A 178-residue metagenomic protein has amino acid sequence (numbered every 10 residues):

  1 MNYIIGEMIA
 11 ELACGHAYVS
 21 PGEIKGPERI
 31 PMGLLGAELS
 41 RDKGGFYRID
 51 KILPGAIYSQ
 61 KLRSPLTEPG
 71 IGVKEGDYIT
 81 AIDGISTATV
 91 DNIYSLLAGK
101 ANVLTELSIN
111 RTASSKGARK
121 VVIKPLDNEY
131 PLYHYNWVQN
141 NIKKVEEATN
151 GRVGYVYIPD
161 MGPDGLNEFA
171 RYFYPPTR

Functional and structural regions predicted by a protein language model:
M1-H16: Amphipathic alpha-helical substructures
I5-G6, K43, D164, A170: Terminal presequence/propeptide segments associated with secretion/organelle targeting and zymogen/polyprotein
M8, I49, V156: Conserved hydrophobic/aromatic pocket- or pore-lining residues that grip, position, or stack substrates in active sites
L12-K61, K143-E147: PDZ/PDZ-like peptide-tail recognition elements
G22, G26, A56-L66, T80-R178: Cleft-lining beta-strand/loop regions that shape enzyme active-site pockets
K74-Y78: Structural motif
